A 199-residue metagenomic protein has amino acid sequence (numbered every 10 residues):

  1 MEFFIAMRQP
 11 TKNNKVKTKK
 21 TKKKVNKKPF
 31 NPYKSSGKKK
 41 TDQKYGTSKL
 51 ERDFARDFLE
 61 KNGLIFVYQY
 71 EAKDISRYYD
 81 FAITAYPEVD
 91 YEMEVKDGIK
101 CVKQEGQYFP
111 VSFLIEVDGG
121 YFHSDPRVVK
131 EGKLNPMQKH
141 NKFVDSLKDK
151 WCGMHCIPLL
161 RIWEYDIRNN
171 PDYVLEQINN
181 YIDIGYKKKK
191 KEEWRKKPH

Functional and structural regions predicted by a protein language model:
F3-H199: Nucleic-acid endo/exonuclease domains
